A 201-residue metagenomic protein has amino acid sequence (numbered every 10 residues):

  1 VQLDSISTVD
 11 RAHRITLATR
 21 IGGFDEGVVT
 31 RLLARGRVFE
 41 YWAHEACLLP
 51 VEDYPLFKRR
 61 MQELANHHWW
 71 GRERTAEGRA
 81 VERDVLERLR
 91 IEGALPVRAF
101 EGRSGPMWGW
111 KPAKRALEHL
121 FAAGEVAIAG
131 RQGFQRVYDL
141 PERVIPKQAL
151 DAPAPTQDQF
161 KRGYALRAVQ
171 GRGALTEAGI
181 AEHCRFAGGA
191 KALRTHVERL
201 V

Functional and structural regions predicted by a protein language model:
V1-V201: Long, low-complexity intrinsically disordered regions
